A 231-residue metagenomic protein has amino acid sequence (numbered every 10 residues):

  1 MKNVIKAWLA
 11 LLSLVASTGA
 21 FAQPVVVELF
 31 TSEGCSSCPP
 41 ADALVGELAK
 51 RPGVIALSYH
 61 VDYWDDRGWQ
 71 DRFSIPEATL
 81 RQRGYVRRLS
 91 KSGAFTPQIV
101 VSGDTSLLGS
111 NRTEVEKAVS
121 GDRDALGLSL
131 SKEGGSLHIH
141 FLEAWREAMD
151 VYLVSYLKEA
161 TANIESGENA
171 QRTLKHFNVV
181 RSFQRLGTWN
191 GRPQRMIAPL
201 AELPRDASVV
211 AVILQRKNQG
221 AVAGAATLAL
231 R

Functional and structural regions predicted by a protein language model:
M1-L9: Bacterial N-terminal signal peptides that target proteins for export
L12: Active-site bordering "gate/hinge" segments that shape substrate access to catalytic or cofactor-binding pockets
V15-T18: N-terminal signal peptide c-region/cleavage motif recognized by signal peptidases
A20-L89: Active-site-proximal cofactor/substrate-binding loop regions of enzyme domains
R72-S92, T96, D104-R231: Short, conserved sequence motifs used for protein processing/export or organelle targeting and for catalysis
I99: Ligand-binding face of N-terminal immunoglobulin V-set domains in extracellular IgSF glycoproteins
